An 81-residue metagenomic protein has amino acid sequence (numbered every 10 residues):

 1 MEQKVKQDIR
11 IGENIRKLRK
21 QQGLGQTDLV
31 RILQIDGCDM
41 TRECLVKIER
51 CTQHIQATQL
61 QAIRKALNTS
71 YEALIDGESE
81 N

Functional and structural regions predicted by a protein language model:
M1-Q21: A short, Lys/Arg-rich alpha-helix, primarily the initiator
E2-V5, D28, K65, A73-N81: Short, charged recognition helix plus adjacent turn of helix-turn-helix-like nucleic-acid-binding domains
E13, L24, M40, I55-T58: Residue-level signal for the short linker/turn that defines the boundary of a DNA-recognition helix
K20, Q34-I35, R50, S79: Residue-level detection of the helix-turn-helix DNA-binding "recognition helix"
K20, R31, K65: Alpha-helical residues within the helix-turn-helix
G23-K47: Short alpha-helical DNA-recognition segment
T52-A73: DNA major-groove recognition helix of helix-turn-helix/homeodomain DNA-binding modules
